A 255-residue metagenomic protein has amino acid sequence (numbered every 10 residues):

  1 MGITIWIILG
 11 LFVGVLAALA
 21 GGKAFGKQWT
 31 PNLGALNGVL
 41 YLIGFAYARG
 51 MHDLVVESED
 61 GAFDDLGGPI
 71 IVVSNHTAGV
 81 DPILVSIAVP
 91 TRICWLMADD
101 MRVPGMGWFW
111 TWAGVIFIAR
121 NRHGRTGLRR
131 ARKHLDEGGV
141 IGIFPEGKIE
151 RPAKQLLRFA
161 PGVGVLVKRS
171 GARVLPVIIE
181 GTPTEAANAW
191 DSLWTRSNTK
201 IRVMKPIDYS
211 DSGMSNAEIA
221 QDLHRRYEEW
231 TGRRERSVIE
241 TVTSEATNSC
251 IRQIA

Functional and structural regions predicted by a protein language model:
M1-L9: Feature marks short, highly hydrophobic, charge-poor N-terminal signal-anchor/signal peptide-like helices that anchor
I8, G21, L128-A255: Non-catalytic C-terminal accessory region of glycerolipid acyltransferases and related lyso-lipid remodeling enzymes
F12-K23: Alpha-helical transmembrane segments
A24-P69, G107-W108: N-terminal signal-anchor transmembrane helix
P31-G38, D65-H123: Catalytic core of membrane glycerolipid acyltransferases/transacylases, capturing the structured, soluble-facing
V39, H123, S215, I219: Soluble or luminal CAZymes and related metallo-dependent hydrolases
V56-E59, V103, R125-L128: Structural motif corresponding to alpha-helix initiation and N-cap regions
